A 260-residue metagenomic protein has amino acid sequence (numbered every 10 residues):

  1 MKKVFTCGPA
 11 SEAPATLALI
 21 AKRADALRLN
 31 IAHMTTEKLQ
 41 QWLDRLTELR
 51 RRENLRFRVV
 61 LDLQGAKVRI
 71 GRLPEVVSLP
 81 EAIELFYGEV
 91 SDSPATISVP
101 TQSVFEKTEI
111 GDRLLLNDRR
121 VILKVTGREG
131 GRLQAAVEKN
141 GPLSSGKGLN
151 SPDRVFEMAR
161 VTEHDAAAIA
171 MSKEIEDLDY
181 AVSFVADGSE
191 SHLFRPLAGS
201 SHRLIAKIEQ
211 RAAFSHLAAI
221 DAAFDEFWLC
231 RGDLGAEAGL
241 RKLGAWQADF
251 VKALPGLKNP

Functional and structural regions predicted by a protein language model:
M1-P260: Non-catalytic helical/linker scaffolds that mediate oligomerization, partner binding, and domain coupling around large
